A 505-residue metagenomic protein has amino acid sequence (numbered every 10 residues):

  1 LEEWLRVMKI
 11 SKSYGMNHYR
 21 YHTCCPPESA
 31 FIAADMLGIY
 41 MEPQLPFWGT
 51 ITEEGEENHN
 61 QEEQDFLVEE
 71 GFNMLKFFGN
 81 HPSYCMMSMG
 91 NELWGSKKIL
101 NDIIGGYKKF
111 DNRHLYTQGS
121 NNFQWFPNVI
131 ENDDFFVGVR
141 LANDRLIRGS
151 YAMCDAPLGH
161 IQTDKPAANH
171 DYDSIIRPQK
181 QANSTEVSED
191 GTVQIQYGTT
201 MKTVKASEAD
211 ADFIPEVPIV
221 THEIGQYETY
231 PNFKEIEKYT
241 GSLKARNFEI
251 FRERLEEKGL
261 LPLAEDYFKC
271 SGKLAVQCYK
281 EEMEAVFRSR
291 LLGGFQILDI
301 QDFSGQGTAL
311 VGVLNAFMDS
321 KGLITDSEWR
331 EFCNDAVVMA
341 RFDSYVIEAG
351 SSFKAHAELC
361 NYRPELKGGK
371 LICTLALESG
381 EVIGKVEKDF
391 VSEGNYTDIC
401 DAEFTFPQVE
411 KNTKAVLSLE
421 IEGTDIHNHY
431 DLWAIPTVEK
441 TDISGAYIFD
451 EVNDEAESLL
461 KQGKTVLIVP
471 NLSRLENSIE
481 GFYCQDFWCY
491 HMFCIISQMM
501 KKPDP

Functional and structural regions predicted by a protein language model:
L1-E3, E57-D65, T424, Y430: Glycine-rich phosphate-binding "P-loop"
L1-S11, I32, A211, L432: N-terminal carbohydrate-binding accessory modules
E2-P26, I448-F449: Aromatic- and glycine-enriched glycan-recognition loops and surfaces that form the carbohydrate-binding subsites
K9-H18, P82-M86, E439-T441: Short, surface-exposed connector motifs at secondary-structure boundaries
K9-K12, D35, F287-R288, L460: Non-catalytic positions within long, well-ordered alpha-helices that form the structural scaffold/packing of enzyme
H18-D302, G307-L314: Substrate-binding/catalytic cleft of secreted carbohydrate-active enzymes, primarily glycoside hydrolases
I224-Y227, I236-P505: Carbohydrate-binding surfaces of carbohydrate-active enzymes
